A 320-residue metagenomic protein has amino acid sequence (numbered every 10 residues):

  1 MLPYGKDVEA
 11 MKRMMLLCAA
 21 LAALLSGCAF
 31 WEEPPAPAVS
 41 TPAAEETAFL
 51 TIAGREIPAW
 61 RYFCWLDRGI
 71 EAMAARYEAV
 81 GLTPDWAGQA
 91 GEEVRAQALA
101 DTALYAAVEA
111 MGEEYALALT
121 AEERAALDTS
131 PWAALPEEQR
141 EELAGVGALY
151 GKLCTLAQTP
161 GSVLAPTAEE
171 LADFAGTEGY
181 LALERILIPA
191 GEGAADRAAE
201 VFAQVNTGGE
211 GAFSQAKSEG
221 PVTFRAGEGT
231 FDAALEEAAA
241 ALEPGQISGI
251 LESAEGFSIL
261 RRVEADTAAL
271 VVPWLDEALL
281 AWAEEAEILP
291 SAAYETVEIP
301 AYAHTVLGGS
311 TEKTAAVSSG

Functional and structural regions predicted by a protein language model:
M1-A10: Short, Lys/Arg-enriched N-terminal segments with co-localized hydrophobic residues within the first ~10-30 amino acids
K12-C18: Sec-dependent signal peptide recognition, specifically the positively charged N-region followed immediately by
L24-G27: C-terminal motif of bacterial Sec signal peptides marking the signal peptidase cleavage site
F30-A44, P136-D196, E200, T230-G320: PPIase-associated folding chaperone regions across multiple families
P37-E142: N-terminal targeting/tethering segments
W60, C64, E93-A100, Y105-E113 (+7 more regions): Solvent-exposed, polar/charged alpha-helical surfaces in well-ordered, non-transmembrane soluble domains, broadly
L66, I70-M73, A98, T102 (+13 more regions): Sec/Tat-exported extracytoplasmic proteins
E200-L235, E264: Peptidyl-prolyl cis-trans isomerase
